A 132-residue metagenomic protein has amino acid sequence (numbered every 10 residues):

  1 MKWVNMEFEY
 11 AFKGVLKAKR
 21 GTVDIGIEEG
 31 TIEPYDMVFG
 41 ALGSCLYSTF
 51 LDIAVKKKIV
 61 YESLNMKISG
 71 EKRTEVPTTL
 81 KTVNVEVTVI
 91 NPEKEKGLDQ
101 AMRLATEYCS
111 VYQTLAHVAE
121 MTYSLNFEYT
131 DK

Functional and structural regions predicted by a protein language model:
M1-G40, L51-K132: Extended beta-strand/beta-hairpin segments
L42-C45: Alpha-helical metal-binding/catalytic segments enriched in His/Glu/Asp
